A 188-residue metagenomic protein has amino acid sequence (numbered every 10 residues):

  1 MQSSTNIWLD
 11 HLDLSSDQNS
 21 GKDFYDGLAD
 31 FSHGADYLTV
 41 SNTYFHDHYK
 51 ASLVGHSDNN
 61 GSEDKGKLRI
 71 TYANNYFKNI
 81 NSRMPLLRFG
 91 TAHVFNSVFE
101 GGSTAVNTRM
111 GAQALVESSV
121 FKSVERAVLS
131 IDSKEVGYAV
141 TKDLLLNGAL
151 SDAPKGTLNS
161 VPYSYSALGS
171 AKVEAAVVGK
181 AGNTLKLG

Functional and structural regions predicted by a protein language model:
M1-Q2, A153: Helix-rich interaction surfaces within compact, conserved domain-sized segments that mediate assembly or partner
S3-N19, Y25, A35-H56, G61-R83 (+3 more regions): Right-handed parallel beta-helix
L86-F99, S103-G188: Extracellular beta-rich repeat passengers
